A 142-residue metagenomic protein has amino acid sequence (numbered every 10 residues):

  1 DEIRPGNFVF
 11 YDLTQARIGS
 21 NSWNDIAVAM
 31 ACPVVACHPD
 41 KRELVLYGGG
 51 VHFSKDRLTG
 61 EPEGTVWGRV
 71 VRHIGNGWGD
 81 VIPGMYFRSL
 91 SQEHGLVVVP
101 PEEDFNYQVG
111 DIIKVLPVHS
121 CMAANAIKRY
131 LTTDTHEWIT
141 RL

Functional and structural regions predicted by a protein language model:
D1-L142: Active-site anion/phosphate-binding pocket segments in diverse small-molecule metabolic enzymes
